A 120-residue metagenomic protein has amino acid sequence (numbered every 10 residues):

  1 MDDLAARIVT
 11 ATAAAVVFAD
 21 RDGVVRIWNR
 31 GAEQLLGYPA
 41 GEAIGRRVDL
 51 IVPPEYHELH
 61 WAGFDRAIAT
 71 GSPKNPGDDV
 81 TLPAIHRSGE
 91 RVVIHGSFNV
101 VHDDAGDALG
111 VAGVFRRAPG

Functional and structural regions predicted by a protein language model:
M1-D3, R116-G120: PAS-associated C-terminal cap
M1-E33, P76: Sensory modules in modular signal-transduction proteins
L4, P54-S88: Terminal output helix/cap of sensory domains in signal transduction proteins
A32-A43, D104: PAS/PAS-like sensory domain cap-loop motif
E42-E58: PAS-family sensory/regulatory domains
V80, I85, G96-N99, V114: PAS-family sensory domains
T81, R91-V93, G110: Beta-strand residues that line the small-molecule/cofactor-binding core of sensory signal-transduction domains
G106-A118: PAS-family sensory domains
